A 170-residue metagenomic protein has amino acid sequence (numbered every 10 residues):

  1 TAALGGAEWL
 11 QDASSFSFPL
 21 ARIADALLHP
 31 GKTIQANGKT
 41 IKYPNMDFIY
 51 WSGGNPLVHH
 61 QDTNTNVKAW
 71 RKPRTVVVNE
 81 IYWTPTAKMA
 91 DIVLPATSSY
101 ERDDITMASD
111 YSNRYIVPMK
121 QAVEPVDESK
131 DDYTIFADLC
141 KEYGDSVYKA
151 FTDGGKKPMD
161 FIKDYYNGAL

Functional and structural regions predicted by a protein language model:
T1-K88, S98-D104: Extended redox/cofactor-interaction regions of prokaryotic respiratory oxidoreductases
T1-R22, Q121-L170: N-terminal leader/propeptide and maturation segments of large enzyme subunits in energy/redox metabolism and hydrolases
Q61-D62, I105-M107, D127-E128, F151: Short conserved micro-motifs at the rims of enzyme active sites and ligand-binding pockets
D91: Catalytic, metal-anchored helix/loop core of enzyme active sites in primary metabolism
Y100-P125, F136, E142: Glycine/threonine-rich phosphate-binding loop and adjacent beta-strand/alpha-helix elements that clamp
